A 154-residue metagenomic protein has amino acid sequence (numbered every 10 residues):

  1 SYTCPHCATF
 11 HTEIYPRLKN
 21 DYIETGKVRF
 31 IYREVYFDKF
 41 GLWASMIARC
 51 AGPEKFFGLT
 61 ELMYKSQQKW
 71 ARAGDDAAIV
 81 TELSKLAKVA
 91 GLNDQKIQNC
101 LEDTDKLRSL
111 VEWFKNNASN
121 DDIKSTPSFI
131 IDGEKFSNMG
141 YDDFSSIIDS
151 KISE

Functional and structural regions predicted by a protein language model:
S1, Y15, K85-E154: C-terminal cap of thioredoxin/glutaredoxin-like
P5: Nucleotide phosphate-binding site architecture
A8-K88: Structural alpha/beta surface segment adjacent to cysteine/selenocysteine redox centers across thiol/disulfide enzymes
